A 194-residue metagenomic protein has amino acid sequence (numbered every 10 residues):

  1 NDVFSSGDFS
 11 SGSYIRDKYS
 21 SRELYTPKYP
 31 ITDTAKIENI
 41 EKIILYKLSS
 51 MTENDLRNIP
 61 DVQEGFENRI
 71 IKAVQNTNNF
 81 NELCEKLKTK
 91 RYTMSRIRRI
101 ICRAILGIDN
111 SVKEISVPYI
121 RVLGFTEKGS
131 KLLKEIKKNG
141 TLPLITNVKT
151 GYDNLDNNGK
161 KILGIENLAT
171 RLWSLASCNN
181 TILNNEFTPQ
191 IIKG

Functional and structural regions predicted by a protein language model:
N1-G194: Active-site cores that bind ATP or allylic diphosphates and position pyrophosphate for catalysis
